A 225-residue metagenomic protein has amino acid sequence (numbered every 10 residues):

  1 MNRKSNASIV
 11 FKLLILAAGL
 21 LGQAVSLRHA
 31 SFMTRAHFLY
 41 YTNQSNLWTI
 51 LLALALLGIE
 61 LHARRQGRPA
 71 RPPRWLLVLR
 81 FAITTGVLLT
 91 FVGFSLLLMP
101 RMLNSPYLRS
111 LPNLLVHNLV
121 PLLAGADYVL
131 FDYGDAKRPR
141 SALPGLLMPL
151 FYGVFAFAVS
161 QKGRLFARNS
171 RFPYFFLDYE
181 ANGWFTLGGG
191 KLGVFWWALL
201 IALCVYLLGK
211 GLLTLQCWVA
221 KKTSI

Functional and structural regions predicted by a protein language model:
M1-I15: N-terminal membrane topogenic signal
A24-T34, S95-S105, Q161: Juxtamembrane "helix-exit" motif on the non-cytosolic side of transmembrane helices
T34-Y41, L103-L115, R140-S141: Non-cytosolic membrane-interface motifs at loop->transmembrane helix junctions
R68-G86, R138-L147: Interfacial segments of alpha-helical transmembrane regions
L111-L122, L199: Membrane-interface loop-to-helix entry segments
P121-K137: Alpha-helical transmembrane segments in multipass membrane proteins, preferentially the mid-helix core
L143-G163: Hydrophobic alpha-helical membrane-insertion segments
A167-G209, L213: Membrane-interface transmembrane-helix boundary segments in multi-pass integral membrane proteins
